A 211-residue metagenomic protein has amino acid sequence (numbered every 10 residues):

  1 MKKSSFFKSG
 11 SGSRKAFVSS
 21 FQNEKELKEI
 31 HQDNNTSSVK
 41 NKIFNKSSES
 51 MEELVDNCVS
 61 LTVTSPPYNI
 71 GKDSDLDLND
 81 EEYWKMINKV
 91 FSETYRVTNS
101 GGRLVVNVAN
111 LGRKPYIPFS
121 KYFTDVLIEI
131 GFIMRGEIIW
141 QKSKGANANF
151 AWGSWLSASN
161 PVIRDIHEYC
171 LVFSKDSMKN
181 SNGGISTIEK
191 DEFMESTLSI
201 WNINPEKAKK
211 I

Functional and structural regions predicted by a protein language model:
M1-I211: Core catalytic lobe of class I
